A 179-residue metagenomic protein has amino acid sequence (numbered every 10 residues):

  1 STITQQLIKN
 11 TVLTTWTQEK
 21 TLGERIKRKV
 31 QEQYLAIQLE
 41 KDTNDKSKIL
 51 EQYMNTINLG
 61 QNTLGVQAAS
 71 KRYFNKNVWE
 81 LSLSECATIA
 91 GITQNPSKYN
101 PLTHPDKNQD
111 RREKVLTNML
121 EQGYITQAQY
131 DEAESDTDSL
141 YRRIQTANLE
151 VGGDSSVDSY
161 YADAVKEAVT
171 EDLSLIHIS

Functional and structural regions predicted by a protein language model:
S1-T126: Peptidoglycan glycan-strand catalytic modules in the bacterial/periplasmic cell-wall system
N108-S174: Long, well-ordered, tryptophan-enriched scaffold segments
I176-I178: Conserved small/polar residues in nucleotide/adenosyl-binding loops
